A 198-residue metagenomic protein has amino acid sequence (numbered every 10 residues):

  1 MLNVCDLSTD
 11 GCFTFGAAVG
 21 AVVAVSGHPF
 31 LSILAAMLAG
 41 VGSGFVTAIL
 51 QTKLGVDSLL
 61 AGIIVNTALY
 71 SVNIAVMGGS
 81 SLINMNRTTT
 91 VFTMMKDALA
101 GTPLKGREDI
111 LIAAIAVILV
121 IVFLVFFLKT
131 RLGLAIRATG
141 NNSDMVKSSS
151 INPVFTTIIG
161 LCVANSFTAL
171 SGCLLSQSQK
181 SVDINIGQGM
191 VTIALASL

Functional and structural regions predicted by a protein language model:
M1, V22, F45, I49-L54 (+3 more regions): Membrane-interface helix caps of multi-pass small-molecule transporters
M1-P29, I33, I49-G55: Single transmembrane alpha-helix segments in multi-pass membrane proteins
L7-F15, G55-V65, A135, N185-M190: Cytoplasmic-side transmembrane-helix entry/capping segments in multi-pass membrane proteins
D10-G11, V122, Q179-L198: Glycine-rich helix-loop "coupling/hinge" segments at transmembrane-helix boundaries in multipass transporters
G11, F30-L38, L60, I110-I115 (+2 more regions): Hydrophobic alpha-helical transmembrane segments
H28-T67: Alpha-helical transmembrane segments within multi-pass membrane transporters and channels
S43, G106-D183: Helix-loop-helix "hairpin" substructures at the membrane interface of multi-pass membrane proteins
S58, G62, N66-K129, I158-I159 (+1 more regions): Transmembrane helix-bundle core of multi-pass membrane transporters and related energy-transducing complexes
